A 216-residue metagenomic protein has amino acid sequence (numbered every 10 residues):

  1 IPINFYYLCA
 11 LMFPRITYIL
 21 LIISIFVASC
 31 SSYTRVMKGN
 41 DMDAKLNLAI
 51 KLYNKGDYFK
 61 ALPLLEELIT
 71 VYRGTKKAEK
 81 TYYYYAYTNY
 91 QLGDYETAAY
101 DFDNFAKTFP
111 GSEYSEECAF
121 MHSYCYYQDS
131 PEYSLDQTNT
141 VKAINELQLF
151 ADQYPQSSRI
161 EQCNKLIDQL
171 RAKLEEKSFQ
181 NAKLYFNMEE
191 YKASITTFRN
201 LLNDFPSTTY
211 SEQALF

Functional and structural regions predicted by a protein language model:
P2-F5: Extreme N-terminal basic, low-complexity initiation segments that serve as generic localization/processing leaders
Y7, F13-P14, F26-F216: Acidic, polar-rich low-complexity tracts and alpha-helical solenoid repeat scaffolds
P14-L21: Sec-dependent signal peptide recognition, specifically the positively charged N-region followed immediately by
